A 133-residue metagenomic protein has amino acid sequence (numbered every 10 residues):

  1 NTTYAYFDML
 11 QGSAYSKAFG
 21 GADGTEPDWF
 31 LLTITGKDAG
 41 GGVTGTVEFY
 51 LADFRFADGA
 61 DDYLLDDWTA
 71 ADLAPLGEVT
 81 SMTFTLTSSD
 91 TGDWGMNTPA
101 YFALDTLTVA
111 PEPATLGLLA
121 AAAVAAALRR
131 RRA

Functional and structural regions predicted by a protein language model:
A5-M9, D90-D93: Short catalytic/ligand-binding loop motif for oxyanion handling, primarily in non-cytosolic enzymes, centered on
D8-L32: Short coil-to-beta strand junction motifs in C2/discoidin
S13-S16, S81, S88-S89, A127: Generic serine detector
A22-G24, L107, A114: Alpha-helical hydrophobic packing sites
E26-V109: Terminal, low-complexity interaction segments
E112-R129: A short, hydrophobic C-terminal helix/tail in secreted or cell-surface proteins
